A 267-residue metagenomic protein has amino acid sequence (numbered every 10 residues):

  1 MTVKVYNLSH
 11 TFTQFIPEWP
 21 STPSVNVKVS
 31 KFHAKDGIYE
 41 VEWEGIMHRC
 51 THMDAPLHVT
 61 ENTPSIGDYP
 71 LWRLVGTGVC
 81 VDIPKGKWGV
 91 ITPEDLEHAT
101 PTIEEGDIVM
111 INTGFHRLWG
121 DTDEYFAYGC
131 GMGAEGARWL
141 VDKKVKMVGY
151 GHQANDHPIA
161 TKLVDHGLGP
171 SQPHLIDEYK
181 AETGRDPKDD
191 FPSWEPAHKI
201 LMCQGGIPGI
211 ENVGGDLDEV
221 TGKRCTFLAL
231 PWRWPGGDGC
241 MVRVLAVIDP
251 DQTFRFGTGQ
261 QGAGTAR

Functional and structural regions predicted by a protein language model:
M1-R267: Active-/binding-site microenvironments in catalytic and ligand-binding cores
